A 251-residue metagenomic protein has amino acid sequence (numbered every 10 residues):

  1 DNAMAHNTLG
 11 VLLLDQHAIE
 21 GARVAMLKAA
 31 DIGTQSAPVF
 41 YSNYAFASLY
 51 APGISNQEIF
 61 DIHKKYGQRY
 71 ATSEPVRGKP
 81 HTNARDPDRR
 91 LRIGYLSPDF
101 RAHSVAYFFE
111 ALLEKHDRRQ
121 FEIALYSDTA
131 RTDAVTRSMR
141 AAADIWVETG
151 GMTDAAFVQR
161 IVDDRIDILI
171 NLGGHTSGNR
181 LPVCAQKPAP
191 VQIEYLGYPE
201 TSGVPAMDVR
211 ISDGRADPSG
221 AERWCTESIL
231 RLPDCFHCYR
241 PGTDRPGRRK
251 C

Functional and structural regions predicted by a protein language model:
D1-C251: Alpha-helical solenoid repeat scaffolds of the TPR/TPR-like class and their adjacent stem/linker regions that mediate
